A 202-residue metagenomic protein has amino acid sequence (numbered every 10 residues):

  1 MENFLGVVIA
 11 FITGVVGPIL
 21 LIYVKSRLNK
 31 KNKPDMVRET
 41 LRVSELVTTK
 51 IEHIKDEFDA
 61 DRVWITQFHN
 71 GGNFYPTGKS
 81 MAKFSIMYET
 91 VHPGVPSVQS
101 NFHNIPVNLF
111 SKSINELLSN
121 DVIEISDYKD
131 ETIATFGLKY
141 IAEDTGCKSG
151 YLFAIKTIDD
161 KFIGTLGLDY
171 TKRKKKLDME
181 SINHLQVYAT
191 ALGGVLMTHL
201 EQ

Functional and structural regions predicted by a protein language model:
M1-N3: Membrane-interfacial hairpin junctions
L5-I9, V16-H92: Intrinsically disordered, low-complexity terminal regulatory regions
V43-K50, V107-S111, N183-Q186: Well-ordered, non-membrane alpha-helical segments in soluble/globular domains
F58, T145-G146: A structural signal for short coil/turn segments at secondary-structure junctions
K83-T145: Regulatory sensory and allosteric helical modules in signal-transduction proteins and certain transcription factors
S149-K156: Short hydrophobic beta-strand micro-motif common in sensory/regulatory domains
K156-F162: Flexible loop/coil segments at beta-strand boundaries within sensory signal-transduction domains
G164-Q202: Juxtadomain coupling helices with adjacent low-complexity linkers
